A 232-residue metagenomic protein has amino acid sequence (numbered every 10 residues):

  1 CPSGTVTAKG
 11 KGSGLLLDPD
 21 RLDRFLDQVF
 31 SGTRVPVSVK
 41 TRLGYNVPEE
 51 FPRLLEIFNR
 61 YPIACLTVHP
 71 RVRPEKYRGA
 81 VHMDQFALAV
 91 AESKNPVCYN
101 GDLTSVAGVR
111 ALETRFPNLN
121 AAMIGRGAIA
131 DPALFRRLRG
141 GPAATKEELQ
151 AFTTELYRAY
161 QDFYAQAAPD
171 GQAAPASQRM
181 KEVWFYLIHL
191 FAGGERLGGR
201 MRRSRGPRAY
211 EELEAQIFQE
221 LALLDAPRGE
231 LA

Functional and structural regions predicted by a protein language model:
C1-E56: Active-site entrance/lid segments in N-terminal catalytic domains of soluble metabolic enzymes
P2, K40-N46, R71-R73, D102-T104 (+1 more regions): Active-site beta-loop-alpha junctions enriched in small/polar residues
T7-K9, H69, R73, N95 (+1 more regions): Short, functionally important structural connectors and interaction interfaces within domains
G14-D18, T67-R71, K76-R78, C98-G101: Catalytic beta/alpha-barrel core
R24-D27, G32-R34, F51-C65, Y77 (+3 more regions): Alpha/beta catalytic cores of nucleotide-metabolism and tRNA/nucleoside-modifying enzymes
